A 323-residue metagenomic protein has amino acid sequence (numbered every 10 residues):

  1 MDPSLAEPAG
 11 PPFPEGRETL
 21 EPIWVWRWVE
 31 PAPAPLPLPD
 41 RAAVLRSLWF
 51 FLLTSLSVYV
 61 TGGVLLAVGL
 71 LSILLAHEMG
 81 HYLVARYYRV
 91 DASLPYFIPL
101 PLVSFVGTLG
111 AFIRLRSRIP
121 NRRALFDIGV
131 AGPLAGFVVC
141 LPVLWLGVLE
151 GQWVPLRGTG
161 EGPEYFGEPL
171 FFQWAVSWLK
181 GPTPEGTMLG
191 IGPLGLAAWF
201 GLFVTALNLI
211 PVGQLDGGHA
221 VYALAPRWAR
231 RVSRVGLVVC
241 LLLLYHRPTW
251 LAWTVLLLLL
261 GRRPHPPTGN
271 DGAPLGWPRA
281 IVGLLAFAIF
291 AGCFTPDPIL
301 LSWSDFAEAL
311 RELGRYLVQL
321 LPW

Functional and structural regions predicted by a protein language model:
M1-W323: Hydrophobic transmembrane alpha-helices and their immediate loop junctions in multi-pass integral membrane proteins
